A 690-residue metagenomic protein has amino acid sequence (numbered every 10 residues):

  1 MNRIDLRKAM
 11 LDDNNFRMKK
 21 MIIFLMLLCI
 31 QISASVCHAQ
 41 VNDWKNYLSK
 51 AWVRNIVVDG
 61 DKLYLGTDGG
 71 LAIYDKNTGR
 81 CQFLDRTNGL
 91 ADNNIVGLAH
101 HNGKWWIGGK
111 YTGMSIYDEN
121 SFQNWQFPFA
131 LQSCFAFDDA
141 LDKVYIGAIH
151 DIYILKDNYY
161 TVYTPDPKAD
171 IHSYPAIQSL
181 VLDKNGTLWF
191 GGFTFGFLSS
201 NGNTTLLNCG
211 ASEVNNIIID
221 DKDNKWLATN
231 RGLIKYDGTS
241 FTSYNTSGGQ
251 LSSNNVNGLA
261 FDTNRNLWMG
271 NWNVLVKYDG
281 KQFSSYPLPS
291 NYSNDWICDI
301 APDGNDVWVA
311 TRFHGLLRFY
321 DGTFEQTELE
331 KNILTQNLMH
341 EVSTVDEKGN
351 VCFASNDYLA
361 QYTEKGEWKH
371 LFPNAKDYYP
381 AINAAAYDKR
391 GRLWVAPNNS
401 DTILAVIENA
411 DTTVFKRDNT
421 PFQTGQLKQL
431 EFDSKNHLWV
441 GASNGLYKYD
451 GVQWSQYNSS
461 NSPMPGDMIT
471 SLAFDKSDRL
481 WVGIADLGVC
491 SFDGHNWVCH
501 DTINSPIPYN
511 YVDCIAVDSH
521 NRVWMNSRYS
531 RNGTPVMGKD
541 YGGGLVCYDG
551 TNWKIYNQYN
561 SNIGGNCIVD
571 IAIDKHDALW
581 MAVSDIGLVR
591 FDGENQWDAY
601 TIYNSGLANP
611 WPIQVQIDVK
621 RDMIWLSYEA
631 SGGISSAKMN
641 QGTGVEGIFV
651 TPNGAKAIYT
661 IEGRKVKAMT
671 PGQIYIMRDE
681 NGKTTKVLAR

Functional and structural regions predicted by a protein language model:
M1-D43: Bacterial Sec-dependent N-terminal signal peptides
H38-T643: Carboxylate-rich, polar loop motifs that coordinate divalent cations or form catalytic acidic clusters
I382, N653-K656, Q673: Short loop/turn microsegments at loop-to-beta-strand junctions
G632-V666: Residue-level detector of functionally pivotal "anchor" positions at catalytic/ligand-binding pockets or at interdomain
M669-P671: Surface-exposed, short loops/turns at beta-strand junctions within beta-sandwich domains
I674-R690: C-terminal tail/sorting-segment detector
